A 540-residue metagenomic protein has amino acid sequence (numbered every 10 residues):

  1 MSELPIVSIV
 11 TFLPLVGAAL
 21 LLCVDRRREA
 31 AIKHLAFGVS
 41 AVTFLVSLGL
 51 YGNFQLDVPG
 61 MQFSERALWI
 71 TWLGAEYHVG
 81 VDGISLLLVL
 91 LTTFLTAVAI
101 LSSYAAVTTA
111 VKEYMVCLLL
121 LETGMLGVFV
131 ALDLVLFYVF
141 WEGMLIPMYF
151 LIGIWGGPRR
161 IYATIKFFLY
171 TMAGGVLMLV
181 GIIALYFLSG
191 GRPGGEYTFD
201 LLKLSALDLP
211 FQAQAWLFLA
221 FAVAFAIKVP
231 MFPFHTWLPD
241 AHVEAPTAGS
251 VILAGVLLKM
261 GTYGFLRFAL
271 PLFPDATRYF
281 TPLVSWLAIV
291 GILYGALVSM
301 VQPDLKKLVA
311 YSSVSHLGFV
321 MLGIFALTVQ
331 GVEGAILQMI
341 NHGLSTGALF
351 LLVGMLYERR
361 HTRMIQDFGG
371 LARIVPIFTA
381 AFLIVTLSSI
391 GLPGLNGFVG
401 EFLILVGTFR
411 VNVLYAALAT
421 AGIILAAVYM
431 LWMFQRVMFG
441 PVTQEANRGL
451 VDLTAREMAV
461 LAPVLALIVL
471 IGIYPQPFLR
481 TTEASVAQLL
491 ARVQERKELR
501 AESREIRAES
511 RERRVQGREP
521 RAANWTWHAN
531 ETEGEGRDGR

Functional and structural regions predicted by a protein language model:
M1-I6, L20-V116, R192-D208: Transmembrane helix-loop-helix hairpins at membrane boundaries of multipass inner-membrane proteins
S2-L13, V81-T92, L134-P147, Q214-F225 (+2 more regions): Structural signature of hydrophobic alpha-helical transmembrane segments
S8-C23, F37-G52, V89-S103, L121-T123 (+6 more regions): Central hydrophobic cores of alpha-helical transmembrane segments in multi-pass inner-membrane proteins across all
A18-E29, T96-T108, F150-R159, V229-V243 (+2 more regions): C-terminal ends of transmembrane helices
R27-A30, E113-L120, G124-A213, V298-Y311 (+1 more regions): Alpha-helical multi-pass transmembrane bundles of energy-transducing inner-membrane proteins
F54-E76, V176-H235, D240, F265-L283 (+5 more regions): Juxtamembrane/interfacial segments at transmembrane-helix boundaries in multi-pass membrane proteins
F232, T346-L349, A417-G449: Predominantly late transmembrane helices and immediately cytosolic-facing juxtamembrane segments
P477-R540: Low-complexity, proline/glycine-enriched hydrophobic segments characteristic of transmembrane helices
